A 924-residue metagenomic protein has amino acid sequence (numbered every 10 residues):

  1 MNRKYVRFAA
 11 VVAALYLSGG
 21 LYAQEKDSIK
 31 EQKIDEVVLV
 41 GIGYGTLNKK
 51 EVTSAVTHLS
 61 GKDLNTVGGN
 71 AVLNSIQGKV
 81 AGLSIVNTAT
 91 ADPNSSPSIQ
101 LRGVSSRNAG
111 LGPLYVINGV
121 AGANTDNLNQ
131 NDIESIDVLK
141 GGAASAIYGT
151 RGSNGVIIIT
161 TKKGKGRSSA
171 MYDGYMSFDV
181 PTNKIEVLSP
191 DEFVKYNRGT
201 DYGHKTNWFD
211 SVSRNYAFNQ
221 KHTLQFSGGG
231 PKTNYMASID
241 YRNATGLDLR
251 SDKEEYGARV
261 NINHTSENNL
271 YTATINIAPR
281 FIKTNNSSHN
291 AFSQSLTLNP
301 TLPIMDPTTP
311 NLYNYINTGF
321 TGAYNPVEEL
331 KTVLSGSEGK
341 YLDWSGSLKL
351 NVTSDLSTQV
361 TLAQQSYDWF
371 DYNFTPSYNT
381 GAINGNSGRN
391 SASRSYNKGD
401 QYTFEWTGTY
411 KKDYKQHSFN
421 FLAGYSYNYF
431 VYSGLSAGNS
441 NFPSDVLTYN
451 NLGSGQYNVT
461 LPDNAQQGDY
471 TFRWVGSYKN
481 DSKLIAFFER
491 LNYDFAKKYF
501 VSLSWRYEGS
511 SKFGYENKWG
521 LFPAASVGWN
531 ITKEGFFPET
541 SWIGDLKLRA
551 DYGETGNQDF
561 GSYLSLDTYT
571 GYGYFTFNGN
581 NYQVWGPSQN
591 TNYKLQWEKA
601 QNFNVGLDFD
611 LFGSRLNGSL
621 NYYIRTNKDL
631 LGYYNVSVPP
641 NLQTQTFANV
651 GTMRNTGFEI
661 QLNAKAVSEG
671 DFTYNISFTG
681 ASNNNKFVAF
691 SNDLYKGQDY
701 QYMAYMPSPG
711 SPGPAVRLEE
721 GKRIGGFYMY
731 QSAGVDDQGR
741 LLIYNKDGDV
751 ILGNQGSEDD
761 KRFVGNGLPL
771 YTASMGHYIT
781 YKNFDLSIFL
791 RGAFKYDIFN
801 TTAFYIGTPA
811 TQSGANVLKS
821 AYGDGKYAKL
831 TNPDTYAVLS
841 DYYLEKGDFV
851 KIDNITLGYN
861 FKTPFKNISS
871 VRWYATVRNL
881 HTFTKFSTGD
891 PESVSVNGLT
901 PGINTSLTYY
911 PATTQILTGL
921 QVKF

Functional and structural regions predicted by a protein language model:
M1-V260, T265-E267, Y271-R280, Y341-W344 (+10 more regions): Short, small/polar-rich motifs associated with maturation and membrane association, primarily at protein termini
E36, G112, A217-Q220, E254-E255 (+7 more regions): Extracellular/periplasmic, surface-exposed regions of secreted and cell-surface proteins
M171-H204, L435-L447, K665-G767, R878-L880 (+1 more regions): Conserved small-residue
N290-E328, T332: Acidic, glycine-rich flexible loop segments
F647-R654, K696-F727, F763-M775, I806-T811 (+3 more regions): C-terminal extracellular loops and terminal segments of Gram-negative outer membrane beta-barrel proteins
N766-F799: Glycine-rich, aromatic-lined ligand/substrate-binding cores of catalytic and carbohydrate-binding domains
L786-K851: C-terminal beta-barrel architecture of Gram-negative outer-membrane proteins
